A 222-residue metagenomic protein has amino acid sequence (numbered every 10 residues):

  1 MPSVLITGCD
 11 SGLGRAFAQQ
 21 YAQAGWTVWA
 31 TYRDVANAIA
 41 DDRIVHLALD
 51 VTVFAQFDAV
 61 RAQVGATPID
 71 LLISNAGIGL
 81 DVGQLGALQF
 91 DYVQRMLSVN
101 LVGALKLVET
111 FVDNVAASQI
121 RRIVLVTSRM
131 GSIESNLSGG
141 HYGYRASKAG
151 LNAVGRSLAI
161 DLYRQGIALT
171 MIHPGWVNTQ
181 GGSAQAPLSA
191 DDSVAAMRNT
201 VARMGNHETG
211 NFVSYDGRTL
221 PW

Functional and structural regions predicted by a protein language model:
D10-Q20: N-terminal Rossmann NAD(P)H-binding glycine-rich loop of SDR-like oxidoreductase domains
A24-I39: Conserved glycine-rich Rossmann-like NAD(P)H-binding loop of the short-chain dehydrogenase/reductase
D42-A55: Rossmann-fold cofactor-recognition segment
T52-T67: Conserved Rossmann-fold cofactor-binding substructure of NAD(P)-dependent oxidoreductases
I73, L107-F111, V115, V154-G155: Hydrophobic positions on the long internal alpha-helix of Rossmann-like NAD(P)-dependent oxidoreductase domains
I78, G86-L97, A116, I120-Y163: Catalytic loop of short-chain dehydrogenase/reductase
M171-P174, T179, S183-W222: C-terminal helical subdomain
